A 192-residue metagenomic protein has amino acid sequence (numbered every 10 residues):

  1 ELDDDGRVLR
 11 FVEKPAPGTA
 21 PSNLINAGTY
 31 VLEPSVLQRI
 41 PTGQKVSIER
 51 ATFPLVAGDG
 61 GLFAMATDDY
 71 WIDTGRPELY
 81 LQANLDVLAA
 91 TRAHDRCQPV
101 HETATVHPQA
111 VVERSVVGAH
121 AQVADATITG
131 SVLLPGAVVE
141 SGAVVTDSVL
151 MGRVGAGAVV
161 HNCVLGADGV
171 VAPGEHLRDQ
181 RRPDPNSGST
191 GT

Functional and structural regions predicted by a protein language model:
E1, L32-S35, I40, E49 (+4 more regions): A generic short-segment signal for beta-strand/edge and adjacent turn/coil regions
E1-R7: Short, hinge-like loop/turn segments at secondary-structure boundaries
R7-R92: Catalytic-core segments of class I nucleotidyltransferases/pyrophosphorylases that form NMP-activated intermediates
Q98-T192: Structural signal for interior beta-strand "rungs" in well-ordered beta-sheet cores of soluble enzyme domains
